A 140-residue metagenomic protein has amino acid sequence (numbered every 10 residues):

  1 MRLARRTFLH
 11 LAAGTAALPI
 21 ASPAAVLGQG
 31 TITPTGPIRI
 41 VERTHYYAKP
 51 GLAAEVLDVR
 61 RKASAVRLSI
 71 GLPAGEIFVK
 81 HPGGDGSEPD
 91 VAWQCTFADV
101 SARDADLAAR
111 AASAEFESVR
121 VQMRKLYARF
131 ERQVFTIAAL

Functional and structural regions predicted by a protein language model:
R2-L3, L9-I38, P73-A92, E115-L140: Glycine-rich beta-strand-turn "strand-cap" elements at beta-sheet edges
T15-A16, Y47, V66, I70: Short alpha-helical scaffold segments that flank and stabilize functional sites
R39-Y47, E76-A111: Short, well-ordered beta-strand segments in beta-rich or mixed alpha/beta enzyme and ligand-binding folds
L52-I77, A111, E115-V119: Short amphipathic alpha-helical segments
